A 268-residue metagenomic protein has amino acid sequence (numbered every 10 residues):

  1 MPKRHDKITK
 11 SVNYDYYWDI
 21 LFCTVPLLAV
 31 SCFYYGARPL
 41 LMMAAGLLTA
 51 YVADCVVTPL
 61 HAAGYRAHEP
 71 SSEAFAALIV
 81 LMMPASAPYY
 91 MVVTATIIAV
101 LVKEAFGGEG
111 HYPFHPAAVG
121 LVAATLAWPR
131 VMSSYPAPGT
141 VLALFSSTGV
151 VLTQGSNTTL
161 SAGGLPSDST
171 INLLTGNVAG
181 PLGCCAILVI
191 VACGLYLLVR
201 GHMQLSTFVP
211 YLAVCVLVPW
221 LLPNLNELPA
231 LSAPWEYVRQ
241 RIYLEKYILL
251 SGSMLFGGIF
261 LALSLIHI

Functional and structural regions predicted by a protein language model:
M1-T58: N-terminal signal-anchor module of multipass membrane proteins
Y17, L21, L40-A44, P70 (+5 more regions): Hydrophobic alpha-helical transmembrane segments
C23-V30, A50, D54, S72-L81 (+4 more regions): Hydrophobic, membrane-inserted alpha-helices
A37-L48, S86-T94, V178-C185, Q240-S253: Structural signature of hydrophobic alpha-helical transmembrane segments
H68-S71, A77-F145: Membrane-interface helix-loop-helix junctions at boundaries between adjacent transmembrane segments
H111-V191: Long hydrophobic alpha-helical segments that form multi-pass transmembrane helix bundles in integral membrane proteins
I187, L198-V238, I242: Conserved mixed alpha/beta catalytic, RNA-binding, or beta-rich assembly cores of soluble enzyme, regulatory
I266-I268: Conserved small/polar residues in nucleotide/adenosyl-binding loops
